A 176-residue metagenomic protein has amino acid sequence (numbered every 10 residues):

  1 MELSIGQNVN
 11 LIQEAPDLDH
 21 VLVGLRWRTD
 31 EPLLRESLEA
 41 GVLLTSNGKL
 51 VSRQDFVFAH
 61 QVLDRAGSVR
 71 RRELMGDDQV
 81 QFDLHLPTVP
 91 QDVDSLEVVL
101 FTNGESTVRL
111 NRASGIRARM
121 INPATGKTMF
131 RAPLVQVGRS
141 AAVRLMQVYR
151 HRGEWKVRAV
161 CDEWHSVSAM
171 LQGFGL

Functional and structural regions predicted by a protein language model:
M1-L176: Intrinsic-disorder/low-complexity signal
